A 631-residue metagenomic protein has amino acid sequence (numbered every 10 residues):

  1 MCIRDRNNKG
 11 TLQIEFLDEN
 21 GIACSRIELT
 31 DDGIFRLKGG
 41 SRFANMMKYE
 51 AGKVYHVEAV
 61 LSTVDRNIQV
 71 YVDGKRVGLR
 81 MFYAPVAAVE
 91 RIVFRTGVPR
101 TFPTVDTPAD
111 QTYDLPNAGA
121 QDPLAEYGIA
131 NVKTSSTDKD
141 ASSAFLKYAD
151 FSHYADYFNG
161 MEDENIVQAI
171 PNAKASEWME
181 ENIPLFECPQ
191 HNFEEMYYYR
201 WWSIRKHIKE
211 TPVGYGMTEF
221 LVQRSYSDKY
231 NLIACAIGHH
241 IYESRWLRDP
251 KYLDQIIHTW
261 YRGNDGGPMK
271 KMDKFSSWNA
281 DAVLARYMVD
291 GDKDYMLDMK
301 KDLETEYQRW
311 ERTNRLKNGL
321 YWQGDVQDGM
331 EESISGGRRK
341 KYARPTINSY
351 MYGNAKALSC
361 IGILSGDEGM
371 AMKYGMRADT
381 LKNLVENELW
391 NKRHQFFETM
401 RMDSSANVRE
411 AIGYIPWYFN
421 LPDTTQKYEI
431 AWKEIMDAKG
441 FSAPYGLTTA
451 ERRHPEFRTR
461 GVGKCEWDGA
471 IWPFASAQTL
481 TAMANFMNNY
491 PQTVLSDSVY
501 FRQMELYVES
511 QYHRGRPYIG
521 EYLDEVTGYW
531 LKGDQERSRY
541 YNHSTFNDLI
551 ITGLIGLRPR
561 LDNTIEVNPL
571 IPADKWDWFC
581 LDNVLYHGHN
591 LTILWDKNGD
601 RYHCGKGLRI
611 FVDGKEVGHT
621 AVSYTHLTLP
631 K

Functional and structural regions predicted by a protein language model:
M1-D5, T625-K631: Conserved small/polar residues in nucleotide/adenosyl-binding loops
R4-I34: Secretory/extracellular carbohydrate-interaction modules and structurally similar beta-sandwich "look-alikes"
L37-H56: Short, aromatic/His-centered strand-loop micro-motif at the edge of beta-sheets
R80-P123: Flexible glycan-contacting loops in extracellular carbohydrate-active proteins
A109, T137-D228, M288, K293-Y295 (+7 more regions): Acidic/polar, glycine-enriched structural segments that form the non-catalytic walls/loops of the carbohydrate-binding
K147-Y154, N172-A173, Y230-D325, A343-Y352 (+6 more regions): Aromatic-rich carbohydrate-recognition surfaces in CAZymes
E194-K229, W246-M269, R309-A343, N383-P473 (+3 more regions): Extended glycan-interaction surfaces of carbohydrate-active proteins
S365-T399, E429-H589, G599: Non-catalytic carbohydrate-binding regions of carbohydrate-active enzymes
